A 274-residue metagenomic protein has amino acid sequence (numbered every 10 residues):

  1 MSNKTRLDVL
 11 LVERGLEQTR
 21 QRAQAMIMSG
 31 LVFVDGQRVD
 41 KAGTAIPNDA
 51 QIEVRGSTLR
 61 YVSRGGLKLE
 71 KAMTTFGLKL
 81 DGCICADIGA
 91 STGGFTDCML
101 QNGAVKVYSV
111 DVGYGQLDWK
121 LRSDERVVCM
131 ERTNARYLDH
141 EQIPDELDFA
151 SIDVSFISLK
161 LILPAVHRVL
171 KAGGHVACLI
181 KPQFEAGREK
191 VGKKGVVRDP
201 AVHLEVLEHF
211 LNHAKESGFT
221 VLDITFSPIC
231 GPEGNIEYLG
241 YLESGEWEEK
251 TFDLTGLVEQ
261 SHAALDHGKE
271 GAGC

Functional and structural regions predicted by a protein language model:
M1-A50, I84-C85: A basic, amphipathic helix-loop patch mediating RNA/tRNA/ribosome contacts
D81-S91: Conserved class I S-adenosyl-L-methionine
G93-G94, G115: Glycine-rich SAM-binding Motif I of class I
C98-K106: Conserved S-adenosyl-L-methionine
Y108-L161: S-adenosyl-L-methionine
K160-A177: A short glycine-rich, Lys/Arg-flanked "PGG" loop and its adjoining helix->strand segment in the class I
P182-R198: Short, glycine-/aromatic-enriched active-site segment of Class I SAM-dependent methyltransferases
I236, Y241-C274: Flexible, glycine-/basic-rich loop-and-beta segments that form/coincide with the SAM-dependent methyltransferase
